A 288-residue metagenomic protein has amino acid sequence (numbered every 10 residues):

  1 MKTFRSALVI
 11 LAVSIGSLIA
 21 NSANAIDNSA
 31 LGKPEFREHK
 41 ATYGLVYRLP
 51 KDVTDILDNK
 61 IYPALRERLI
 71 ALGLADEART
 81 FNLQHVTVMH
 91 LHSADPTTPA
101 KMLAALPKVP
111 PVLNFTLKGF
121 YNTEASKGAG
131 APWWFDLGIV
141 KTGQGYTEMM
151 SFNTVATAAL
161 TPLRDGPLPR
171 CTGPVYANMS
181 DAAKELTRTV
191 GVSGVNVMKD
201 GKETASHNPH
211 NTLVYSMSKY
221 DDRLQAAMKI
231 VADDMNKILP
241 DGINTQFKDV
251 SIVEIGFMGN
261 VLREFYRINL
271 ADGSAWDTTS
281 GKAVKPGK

Functional and structural regions predicted by a protein language model:
M1-V9: Bacterial N-terminal signal peptides that target proteins for export
V9-L18: Bacterial N-terminal signal peptides
I19-A25: Sec/Tat signal peptide C-region and signal peptidase I cleavage site
I26-G130, T142-K248, E254-K288: Basic, often amphipathic N-terminal segments
